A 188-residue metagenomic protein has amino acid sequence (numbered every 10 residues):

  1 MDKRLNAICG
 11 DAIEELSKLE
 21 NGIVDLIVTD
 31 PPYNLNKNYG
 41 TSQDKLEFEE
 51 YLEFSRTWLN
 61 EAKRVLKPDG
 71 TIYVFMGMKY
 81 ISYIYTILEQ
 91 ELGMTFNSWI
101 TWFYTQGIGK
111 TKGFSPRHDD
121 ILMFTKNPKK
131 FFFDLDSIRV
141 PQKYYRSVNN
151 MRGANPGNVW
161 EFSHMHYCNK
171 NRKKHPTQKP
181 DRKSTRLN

Functional and structural regions predicted by a protein language model:
M1-R186: Core catalytic lobe of class I
